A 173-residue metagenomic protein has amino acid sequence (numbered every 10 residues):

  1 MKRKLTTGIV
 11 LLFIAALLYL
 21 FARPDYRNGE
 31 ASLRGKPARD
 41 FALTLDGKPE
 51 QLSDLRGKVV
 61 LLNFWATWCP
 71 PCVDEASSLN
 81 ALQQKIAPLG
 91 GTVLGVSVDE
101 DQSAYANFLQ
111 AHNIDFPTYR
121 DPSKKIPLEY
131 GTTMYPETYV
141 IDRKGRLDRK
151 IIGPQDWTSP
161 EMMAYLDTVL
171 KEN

Functional and structural regions predicted by a protein language model:
M1-D40: N-terminal targeting signals for export/organelle localization
D40-V60: A short beta-strand-turn-helix
F41, E50, F64-W65, F108 (+2 more regions): Conserved hydrophobic/aromatic "anchor" residues that stabilize well-ordered secondary structure elements
K58-V60, F64-W68, M134: Short pre-active-site segment immediately N-terminal to redox-active cysteine/selenocysteine motifs in thiol-based
L61-N63, G95, V140: Hydrophobic beta-strand core positions in alpha/beta domains
V73-H112, P122-E129, A164: Structural microenvironment flanking redox-active thiols in thiol-disulfide oxidoreductases
N107-I114, R120-V169: Thiol/disulfide oxidoreductase modules built on the thioredoxin-like
